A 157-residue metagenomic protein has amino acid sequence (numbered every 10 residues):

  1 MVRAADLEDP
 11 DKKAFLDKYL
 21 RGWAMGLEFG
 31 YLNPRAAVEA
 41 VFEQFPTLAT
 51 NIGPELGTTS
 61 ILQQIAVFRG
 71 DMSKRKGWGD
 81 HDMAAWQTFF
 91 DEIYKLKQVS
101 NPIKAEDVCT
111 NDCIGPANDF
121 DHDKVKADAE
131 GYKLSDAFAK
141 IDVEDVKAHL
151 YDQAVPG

Functional and structural regions predicted by a protein language model:
M1-K13: A bilobed periplasmic-binding-protein/Venus flytrap-type ligand-binding module shared by bacterial periplasmic
R3, D82, T110-I114: Residue-level signal for threonine
A4-A5, G26, L150: Short secondary-structure capping micro-motifs at structural edges
P10-P102: Secondary-structure end/capping motifs
Q87-G157: Conserved C-terminal helix/tail region of periplasmic/extracytoplasmic solute-binding proteins
